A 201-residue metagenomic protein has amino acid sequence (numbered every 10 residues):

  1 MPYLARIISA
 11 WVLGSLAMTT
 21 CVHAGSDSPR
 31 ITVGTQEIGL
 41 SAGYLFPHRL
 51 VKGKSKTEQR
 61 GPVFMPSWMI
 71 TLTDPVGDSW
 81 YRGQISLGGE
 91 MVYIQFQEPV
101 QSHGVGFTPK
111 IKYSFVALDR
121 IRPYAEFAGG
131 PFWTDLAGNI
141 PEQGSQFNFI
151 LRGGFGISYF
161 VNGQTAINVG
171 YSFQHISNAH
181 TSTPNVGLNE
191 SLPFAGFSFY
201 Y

Functional and structural regions predicted by a protein language model:
M1-T32: Cleavable N-terminal export/targeting peptides
A24-T35, L72-I85, P99-Q101, V116-P123 (+1 more regions): Short loop/turn motifs that connect adjacent beta-strands in outer-membrane beta-barrel proteins
R30-T32, K54-R60, E98-H103, E142-F147 (+1 more regions): Replace "Gram-negative outer membrane beta-barrel proteins" with "bacterial and organellar outer membrane beta-barrel
Q36-F46, L87-Y93, A125-P131, V169-F173: Transmembrane beta-barrel strands of outer-membrane/channel proteins
L45-V51, P75, V92-E98, L118 (+2 more regions): Sequence/structural signature of outer-membrane beta-barrel proteins
L45-V63: Surface-exposed strand-loop-strand hairpins of Gram-negative outer-membrane beta-barrel proteins
P66, L188-Y201: Outer-membrane beta-barrel "beta-signal"
I70-L72, Y113-F115, I157-Y159, F199: Residue-level signature of outer-membrane beta-barrel architecture
